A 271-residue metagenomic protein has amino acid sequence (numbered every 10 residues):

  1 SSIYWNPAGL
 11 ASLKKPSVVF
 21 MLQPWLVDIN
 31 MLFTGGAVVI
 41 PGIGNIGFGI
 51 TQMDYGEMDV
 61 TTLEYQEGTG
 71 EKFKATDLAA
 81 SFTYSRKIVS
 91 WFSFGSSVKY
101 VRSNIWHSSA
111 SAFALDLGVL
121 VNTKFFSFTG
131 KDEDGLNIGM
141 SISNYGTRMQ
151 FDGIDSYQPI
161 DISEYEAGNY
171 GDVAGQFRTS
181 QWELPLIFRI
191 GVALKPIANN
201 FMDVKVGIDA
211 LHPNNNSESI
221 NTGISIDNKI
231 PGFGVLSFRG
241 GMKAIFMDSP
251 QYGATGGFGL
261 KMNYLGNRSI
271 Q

Functional and structural regions predicted by a protein language model:
S1-Q271: Subset of outer-membrane beta-barrel
